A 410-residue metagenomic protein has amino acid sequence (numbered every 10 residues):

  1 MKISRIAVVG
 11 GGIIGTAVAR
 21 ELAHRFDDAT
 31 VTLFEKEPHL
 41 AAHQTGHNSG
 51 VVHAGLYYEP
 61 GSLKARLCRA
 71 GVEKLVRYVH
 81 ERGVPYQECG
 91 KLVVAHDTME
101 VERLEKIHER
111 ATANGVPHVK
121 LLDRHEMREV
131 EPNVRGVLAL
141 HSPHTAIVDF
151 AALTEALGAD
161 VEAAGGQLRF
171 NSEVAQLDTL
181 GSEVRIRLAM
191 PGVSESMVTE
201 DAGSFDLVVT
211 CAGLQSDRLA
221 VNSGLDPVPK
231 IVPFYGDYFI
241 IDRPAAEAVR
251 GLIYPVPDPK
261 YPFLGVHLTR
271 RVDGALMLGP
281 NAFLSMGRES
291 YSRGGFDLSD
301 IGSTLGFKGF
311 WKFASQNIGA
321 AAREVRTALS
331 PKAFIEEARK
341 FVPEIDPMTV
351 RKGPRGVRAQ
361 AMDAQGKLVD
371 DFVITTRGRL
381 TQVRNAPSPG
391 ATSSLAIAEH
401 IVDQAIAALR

Functional and structural regions predicted by a protein language model:
K2-I14, T32: Beta1/beta-strand and adjacent pyrophosphate-binding region of the FAD-binding site in flavoprotein oxidoreductases
A17, L177-S182, I186-F296: Flavin-dependent oxidoreductases
A23-G46: Glycine-rich FAD pyrophosphate-binding loop
G50-E126, G136, G265-V266, A275-M277 (+2 more regions): Dinucleotide-binding Rossmann-like beta1-alpha1 core, especially the glycine-rich loop that anchors the ADP
E59-A70, V94-R103, L140-A159, R169 (+2 more regions): Short beta-strand to alpha-helix junction loop
A113, D226-V228, A245-A246, R271-D273 (+1 more regions): Flavin-binding catalytic cores
L140-E195, A202-F205, L395-I406: Helical element adjacent to the flavin cofactor pocket in flavoenzyme catalytic cores
F310-R410: C-terminal catalytic lobe of FAD-dependent flavoproteins
